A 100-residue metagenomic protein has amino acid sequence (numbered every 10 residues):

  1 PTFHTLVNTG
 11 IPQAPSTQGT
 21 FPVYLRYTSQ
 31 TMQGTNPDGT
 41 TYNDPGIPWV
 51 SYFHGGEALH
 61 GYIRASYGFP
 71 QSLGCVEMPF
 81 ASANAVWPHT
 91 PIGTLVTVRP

Functional and structural regions predicted by a protein language model:
P1-Q13: A structural motif detector for short, solvent-exposed N-terminal "entry" segments of globular domains
I11-T20, Y24-P100: Exported/periplasmic cell-wall-interacting domains
